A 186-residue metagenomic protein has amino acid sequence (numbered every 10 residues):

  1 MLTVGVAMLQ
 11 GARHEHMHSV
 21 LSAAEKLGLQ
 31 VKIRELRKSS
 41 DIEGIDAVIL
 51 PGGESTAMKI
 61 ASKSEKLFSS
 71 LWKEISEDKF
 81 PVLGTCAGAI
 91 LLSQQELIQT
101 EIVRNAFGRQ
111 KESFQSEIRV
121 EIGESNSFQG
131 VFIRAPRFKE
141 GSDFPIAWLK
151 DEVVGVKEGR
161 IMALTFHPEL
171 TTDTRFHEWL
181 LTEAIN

Functional and structural regions predicted by a protein language model:
M1, S40-G44, S76-E77, K139-E140 (+1 more regions): Flexible, charged surface loops at secondary-structure boundaries
M1-K63, K73, T174-E178, T182-N186: N-terminal beta1-alpha1 cap of cysteine-dependent amidohydrolase-like domains
M1-T3, S125-F128, V156-M162: Beta-strand-turn-beta hairpins that frame and shape the catalytic cleft of phosphate-ester-processing enzymes
G11, R134-N186: C-terminal and late-domain segments of enzyme folds
R34, L83, V131, M162-L164: Hydrophobic/aromatic beta-strand patches that form the interior of the parallel beta-sheet core in alpha/beta enzyme
E54-R119: Cysteine-nucleophile active-site neighborhood
Q95-V154: Pocket-forming structural segment of enzyme catalytic cores
